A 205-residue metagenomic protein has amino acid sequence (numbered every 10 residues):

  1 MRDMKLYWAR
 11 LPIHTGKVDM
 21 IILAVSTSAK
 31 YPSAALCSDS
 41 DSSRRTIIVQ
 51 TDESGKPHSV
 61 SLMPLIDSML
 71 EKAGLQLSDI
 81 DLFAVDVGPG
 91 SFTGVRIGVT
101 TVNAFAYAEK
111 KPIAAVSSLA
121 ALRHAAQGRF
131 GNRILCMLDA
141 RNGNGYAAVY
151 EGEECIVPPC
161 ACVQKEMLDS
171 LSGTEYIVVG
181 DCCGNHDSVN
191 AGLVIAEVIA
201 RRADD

Functional and structural regions predicted by a protein language model:
D3, G16-R44, E53, P57-V60 (+1 more regions): Oxyanion-binding and handling regions
I48-S54, V87-S91: A short glycine/serine-rich beta->alpha loop
H58-A73, L119: Short, well-ordered amphipathic alpha-helical segments that serve as non-catalytic structural scaffolds within diverse
I66-D81, L171-S172: Phosphate/pyrophosphate-binding loops at sites that engage ATP/ADP/AMP, CoA/4′-phosphopantetheine, polyphosphate
D79-D86, Y176-C182: Short glycine-rich phosphate-binding loop at a beta-alpha junction
L82-S118: DPxDG-like acidic metal-binding loop motif
